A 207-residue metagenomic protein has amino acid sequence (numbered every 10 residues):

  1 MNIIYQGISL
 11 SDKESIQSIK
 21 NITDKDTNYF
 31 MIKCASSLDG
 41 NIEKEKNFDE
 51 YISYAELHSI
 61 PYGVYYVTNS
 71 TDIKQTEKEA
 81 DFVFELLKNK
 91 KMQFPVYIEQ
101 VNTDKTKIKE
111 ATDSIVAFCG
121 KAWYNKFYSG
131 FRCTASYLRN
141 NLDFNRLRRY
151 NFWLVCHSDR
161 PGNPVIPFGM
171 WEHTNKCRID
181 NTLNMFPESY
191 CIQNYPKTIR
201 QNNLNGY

Functional and structural regions predicted by a protein language model:
M1-D12, D143-Y207: Functionally critical loop-and-helix segments that line ligand-binding/catalytic clefts of soluble enzyme domains
M1-Y128: Substrate-binding cleft of extracellular glycoside hydrolase catalytic domains
Q17, L138-N141: A generic local structural motif
D39, T71, L138, P161 (+1 more regions): Flexible, glycine-rich phosphate/dinucleotide-binding loops and adjacent beta-alpha linkers at cofactor/substrate
Y66, C133, C156: Short beta-strand/turn micro-motifs composed of small residues that flank or help shape donor/cofactor-binding pockets
T71-K74, T106-K107, S136-R139, H173-T174 (+2 more regions): Noncatalytic linker/hinge segments flanking ATPase motor cores
K78-I98, N102, N141-F168: Structural recognition of alpha->loop->beta junctions
Y124-R139: Aromatic-lined carbohydrate-recognition surfaces of secreted/lumenal glycan-active proteins
